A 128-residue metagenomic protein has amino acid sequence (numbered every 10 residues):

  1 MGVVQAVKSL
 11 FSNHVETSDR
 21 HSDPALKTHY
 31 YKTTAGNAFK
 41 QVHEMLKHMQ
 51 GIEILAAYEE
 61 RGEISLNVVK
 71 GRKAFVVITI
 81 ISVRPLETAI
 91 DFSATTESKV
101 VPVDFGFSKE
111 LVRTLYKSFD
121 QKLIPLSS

Functional and structural regions predicted by a protein language model:
G2-S128: Ser/Thr-rich, low-complexity intrinsically disordered terminal regions
